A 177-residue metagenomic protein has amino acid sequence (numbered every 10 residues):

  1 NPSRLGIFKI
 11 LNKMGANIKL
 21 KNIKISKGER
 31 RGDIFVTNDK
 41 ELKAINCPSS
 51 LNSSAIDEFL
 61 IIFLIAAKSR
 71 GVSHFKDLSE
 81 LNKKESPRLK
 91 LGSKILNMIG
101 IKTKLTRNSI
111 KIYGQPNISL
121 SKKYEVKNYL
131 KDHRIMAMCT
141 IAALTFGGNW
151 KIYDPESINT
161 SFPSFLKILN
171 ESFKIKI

Functional and structural regions predicted by a protein language model:
N1-I177: Short, structured segments at the rim of ligand-binding sites
